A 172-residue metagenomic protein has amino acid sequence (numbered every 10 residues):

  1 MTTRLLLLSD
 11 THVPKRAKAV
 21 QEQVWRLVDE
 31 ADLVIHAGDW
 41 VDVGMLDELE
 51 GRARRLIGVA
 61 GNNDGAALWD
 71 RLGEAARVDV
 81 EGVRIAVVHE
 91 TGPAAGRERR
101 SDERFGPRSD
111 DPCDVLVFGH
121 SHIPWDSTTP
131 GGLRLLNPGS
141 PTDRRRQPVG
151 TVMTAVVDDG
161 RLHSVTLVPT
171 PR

Functional and structural regions predicted by a protein language model:
M1-G51, D64-G73, P148-T151: N-terminal active-site segment of His-dependent metallophosphoesterases
T2, L8, V80-E81, R108-C113 (+1 more regions): Binuclear metal-dependent phosphoesterase catalytic core
L7-S9, L33-D39, L56-N62, V87-H89 (+2 more regions): Active-site neighborhood of phospho(di)ester-bond hydrolases with catalytic His/Asp-centered motifs
T11, K15-L27, V87-D110: Pre-active-site segment of Zn-dependent metallo-hydrolases
V13-R16, W40-M45, N63-W69, G92-E98 (+2 more regions): Active-site environment of divalent metal-dependent phosphoester hydrolases
R52-A53, G131: Short, structured coil segments at secondary-structure junctions
R55-E98: Helix-adjacent hinge/juxtasegments
A75-A76, P124, M153: Residue-level detector of beta-strand structural context in well-folded domains
